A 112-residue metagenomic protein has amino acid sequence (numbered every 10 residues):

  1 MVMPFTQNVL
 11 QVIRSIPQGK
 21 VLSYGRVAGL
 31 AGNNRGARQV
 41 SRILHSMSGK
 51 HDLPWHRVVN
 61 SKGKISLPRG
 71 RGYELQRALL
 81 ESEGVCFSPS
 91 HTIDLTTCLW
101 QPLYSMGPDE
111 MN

Functional and structural regions predicted by a protein language model:
M1-N112: Nucleic acid-binding interface residues in structured DNA/RNA-binding domains, emphasizing the DNA-engaging scaffolds
